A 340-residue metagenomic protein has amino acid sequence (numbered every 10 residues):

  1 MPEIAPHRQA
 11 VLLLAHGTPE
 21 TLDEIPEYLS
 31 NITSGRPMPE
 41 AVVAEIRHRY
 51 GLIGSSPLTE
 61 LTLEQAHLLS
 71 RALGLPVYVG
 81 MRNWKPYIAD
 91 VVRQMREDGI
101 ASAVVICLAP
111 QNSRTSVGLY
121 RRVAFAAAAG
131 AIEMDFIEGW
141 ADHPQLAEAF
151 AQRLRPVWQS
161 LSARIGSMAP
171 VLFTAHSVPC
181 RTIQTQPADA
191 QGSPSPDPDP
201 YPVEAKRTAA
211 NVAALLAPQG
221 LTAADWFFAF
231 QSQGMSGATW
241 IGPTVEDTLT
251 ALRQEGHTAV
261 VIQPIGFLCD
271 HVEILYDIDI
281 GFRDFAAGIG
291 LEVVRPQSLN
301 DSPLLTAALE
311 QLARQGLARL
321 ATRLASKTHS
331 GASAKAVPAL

Functional and structural regions predicted by a protein language model:
M1-L340: Active-site-proximal alpha-helix that buttresses catalytic centers in soluble enzyme cores
